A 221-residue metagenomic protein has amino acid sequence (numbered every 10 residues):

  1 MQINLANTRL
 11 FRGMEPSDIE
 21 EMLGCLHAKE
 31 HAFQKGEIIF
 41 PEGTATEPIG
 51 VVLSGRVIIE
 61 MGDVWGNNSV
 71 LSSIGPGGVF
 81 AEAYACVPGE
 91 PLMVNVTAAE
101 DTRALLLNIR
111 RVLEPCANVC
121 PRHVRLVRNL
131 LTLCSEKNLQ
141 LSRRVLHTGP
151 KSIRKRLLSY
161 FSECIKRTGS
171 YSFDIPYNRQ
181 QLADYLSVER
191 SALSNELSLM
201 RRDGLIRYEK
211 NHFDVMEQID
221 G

Functional and structural regions predicted by a protein language model:
M1-K35, Y84-V87: Cyclic nucleotide-binding regulatory module and flanking cytosolic helices
C25-L26, T44-T46: Short, small/polar residue-rich loop motifs at catalytic or cofactor-binding pockets
G36, E47-E60, P76-G78: Glycine- and acidic-residue-biased ligand/ion/polar-headgroup-sensing regions
I38-T44: Short phosphate-coordinating micro-motif centered on Lys-Gly-acidic
V70-R128: Cyclic-nucleotide recognition modules
M93-V94, E114-P121, Q140-G149, R167-S170: Short helix-to-loop capping/linker segments positioned immediately adjacent to catalytic or ligand/cofactor-binding
V124-V127, L131-L141: Long, hydrophobic or amphipathic alpha-helical segments
I153-R156, Y160-G221: Phosphate-/nucleic-acid-contacting segments
